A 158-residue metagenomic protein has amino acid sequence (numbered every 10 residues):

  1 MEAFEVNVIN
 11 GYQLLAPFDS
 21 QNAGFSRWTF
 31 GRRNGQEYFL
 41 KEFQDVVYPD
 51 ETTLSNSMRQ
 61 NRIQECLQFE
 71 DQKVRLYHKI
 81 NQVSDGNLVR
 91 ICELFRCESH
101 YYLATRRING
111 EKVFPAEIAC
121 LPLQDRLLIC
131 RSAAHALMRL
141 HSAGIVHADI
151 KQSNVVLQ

Functional and structural regions predicted by a protein language model:
E2-G35, Q44: ATP-binding glycine-rich phosphate-binding loop
F25-H78: ATP-binding glycine-rich loop module of kinase domains
R90-Y101: Short beta-strand micro-motifs within the conserved protein kinase catalytic domain, predominantly in the N-lobe
I108-E117: Structural motif in protein kinase domains
I129-C130: Activation segment signature within eukaryotic-like protein kinase domains
A133-L140: Conserved hydrophobic alpha-helix
H141-Q158: Catalytic-loop of the protein kinase fold
